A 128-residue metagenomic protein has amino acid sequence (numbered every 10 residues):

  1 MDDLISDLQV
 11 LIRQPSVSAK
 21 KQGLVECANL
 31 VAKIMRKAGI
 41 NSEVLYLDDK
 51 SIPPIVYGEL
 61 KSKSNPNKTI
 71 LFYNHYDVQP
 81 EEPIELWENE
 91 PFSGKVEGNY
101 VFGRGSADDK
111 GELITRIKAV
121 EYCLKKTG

Functional and structural regions predicted by a protein language model:
M1-S106, L113, Y122-G128: Acidic/His- and Gly-rich active-site-bordering loop/insert found across diverse amide/peptide-bond hydrolases
R116: Carbohydrate-associated surface elements
